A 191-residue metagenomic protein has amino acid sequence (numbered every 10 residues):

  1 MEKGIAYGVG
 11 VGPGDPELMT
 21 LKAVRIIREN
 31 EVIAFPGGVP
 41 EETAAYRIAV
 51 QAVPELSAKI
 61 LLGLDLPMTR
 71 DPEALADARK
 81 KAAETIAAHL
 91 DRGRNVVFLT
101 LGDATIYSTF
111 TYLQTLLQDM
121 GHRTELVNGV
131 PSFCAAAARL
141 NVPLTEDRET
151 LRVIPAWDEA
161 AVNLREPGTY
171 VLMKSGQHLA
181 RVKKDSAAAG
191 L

Functional and structural regions predicted by a protein language model:
M1-P16, L21-V24, R28-H122: Class I S-adenosyl-L-methionine
A6, V96, L164-L191: A contiguous loop/helix-start segment that scaffolds small-molecule binding in enzyme catalytic cores
P13-P16, V39-P40, W157-E159, S175-H178: Short beta->alpha connector loops
V32-I33, P143, Y170: Short, well-ordered beta-strand core segments
F35, T100, I154, M173-K174: Thr-Gly-centered strand-to-loop micro-motif
F35-P36, L64, V127, D147 (+1 more regions): Generic beta-sheet signal
T43-A45, P72, A135-A137, R181-V182: Short, charged, surface-exposed secondary-structure boundary motifs
G102-E166: Class I SAM-dependent methyltransferase SAM-binding "motif I" and its flanking Rossmann-like core
